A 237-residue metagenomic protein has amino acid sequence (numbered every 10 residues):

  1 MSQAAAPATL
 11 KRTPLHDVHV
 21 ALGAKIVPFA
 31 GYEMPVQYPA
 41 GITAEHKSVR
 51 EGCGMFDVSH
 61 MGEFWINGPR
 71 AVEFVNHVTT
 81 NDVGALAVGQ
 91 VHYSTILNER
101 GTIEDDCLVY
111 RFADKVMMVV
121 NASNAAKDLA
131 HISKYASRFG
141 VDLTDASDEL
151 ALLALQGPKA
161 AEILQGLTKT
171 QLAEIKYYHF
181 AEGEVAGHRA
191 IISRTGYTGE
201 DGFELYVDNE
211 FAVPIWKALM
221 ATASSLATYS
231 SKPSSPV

Functional and structural regions predicted by a protein language model:
M1-V237: Basic, glycine/lysine-rich polyanion-binding surfaces/domains
